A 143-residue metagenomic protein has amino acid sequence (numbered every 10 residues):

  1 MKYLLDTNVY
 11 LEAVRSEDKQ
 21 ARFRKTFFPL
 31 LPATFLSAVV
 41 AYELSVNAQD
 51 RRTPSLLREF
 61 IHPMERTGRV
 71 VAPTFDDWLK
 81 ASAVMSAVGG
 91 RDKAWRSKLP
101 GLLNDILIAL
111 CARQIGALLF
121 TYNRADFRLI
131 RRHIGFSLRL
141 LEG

Functional and structural regions predicted by a protein language model:
M1-S37, V46-E65: Short, well-structured N-terminal submotif of metal-dependent ribonuclease cores
L5-D6, L36-S37, P100-L102, N123-R124 (+1 more regions): Histidine- and aromatic-rich ligand-binding microenvironments
D6-T7, L44, A81, A112: Generic structural signal for small/hydrophobic residues in well-ordered secondary structure, especially within
V9-Y10, V40, D77, I108 (+1 more regions): Alpha-helix capping/helix-boundary segments
A33, R69, S137-R139: Conserved beta-strand segments of alpha/beta enzyme cores
R51-S55, V88-G89, S137-L140: Short, hinge-like loop/turn segments at secondary-structure boundaries
R69-L118, Y122: Active-site neighborhoods of divalent-metal-dependent phosphate/nucleic-acid chemistry enzymes
A109-G143: Acidic, PIN/NYN-like endoribonuclease modules and their adjacent C-terminal/linker elements
